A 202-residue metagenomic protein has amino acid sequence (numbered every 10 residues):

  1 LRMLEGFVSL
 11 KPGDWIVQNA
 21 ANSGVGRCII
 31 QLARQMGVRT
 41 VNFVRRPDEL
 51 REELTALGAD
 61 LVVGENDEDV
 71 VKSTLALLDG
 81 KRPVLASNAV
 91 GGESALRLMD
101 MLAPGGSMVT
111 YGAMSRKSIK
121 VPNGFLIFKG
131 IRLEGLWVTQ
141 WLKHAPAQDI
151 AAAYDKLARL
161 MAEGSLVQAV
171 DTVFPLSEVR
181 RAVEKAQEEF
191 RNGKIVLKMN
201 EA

Functional and structural regions predicted by a protein language model:
L1-D67: Mid-domain Rossmann-like dinucleotide-binding core that forms the NAD(H)/NADP(H) cofactor-binding site
G13, A59, R82-P83, L126 (+2 more regions): Local beta-strand N-terminus motif with an aromatic residue
V17, A86-S87, V109: N-terminal Rossmann-like NAD(P) cofactor-binding module of classical short-chain dehydrogenase/reductase
N19, N88-A89, M199: Short, well-ordered coil/turn residues at beta-beta hairpins and beta-strand->alpha-helix junctions within
D69-K81: Short amphipathic alpha-helix with an adjacent loop that forms part of the alpha/beta core around
G80, A158, E163-T172, R180-A202: C-terminal capping/lid region of NAD(P)-dependent oxidoreductase domains
E93-S165, K198-A202: Glycine-rich phosphate-binding loop and adjacent beta-alpha segment of Rossmann(oid) nucleotide-cofactor-binding
